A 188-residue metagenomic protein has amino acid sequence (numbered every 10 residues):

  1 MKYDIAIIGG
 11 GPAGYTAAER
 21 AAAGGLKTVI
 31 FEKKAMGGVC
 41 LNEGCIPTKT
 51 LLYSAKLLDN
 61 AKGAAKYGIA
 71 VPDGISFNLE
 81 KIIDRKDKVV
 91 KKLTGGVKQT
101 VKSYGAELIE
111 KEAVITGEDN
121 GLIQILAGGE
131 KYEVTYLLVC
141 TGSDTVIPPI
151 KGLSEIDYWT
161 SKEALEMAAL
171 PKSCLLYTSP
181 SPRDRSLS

Functional and structural regions predicted by a protein language model:
M1-G10, K172-L176: Beta1/beta-strand and adjacent pyrophosphate-binding region of the FAD-binding site in flavoprotein oxidoreductases
K2-Y3, E19-L26, F31-L170: Glycine-rich flavin
G10-G11, K33, S179: Glycine-rich Rossmann-fold phosphate-binding loop(s) that bind the pyrophosphate of adenine dinucleotide cofactors
G14: N-terminal Rossmann-fold NAD(P) dinucleotide-binding loop
Y177-D184: Conserved small/polar residues in nucleotide/adenosyl-binding loops
